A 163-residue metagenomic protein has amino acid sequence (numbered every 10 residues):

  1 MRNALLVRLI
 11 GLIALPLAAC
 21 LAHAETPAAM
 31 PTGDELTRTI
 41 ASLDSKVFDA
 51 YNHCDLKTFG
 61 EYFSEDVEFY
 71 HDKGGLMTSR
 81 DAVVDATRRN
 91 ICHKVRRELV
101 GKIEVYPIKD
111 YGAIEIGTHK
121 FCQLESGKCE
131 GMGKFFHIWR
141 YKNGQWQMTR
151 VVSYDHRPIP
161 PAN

Functional and structural regions predicted by a protein language model:
M1-R8: Positively charged n-region of N-terminal signal peptides that target proteins for export
R8-C20: Bacterial N-terminal signal peptides
C20-E65, I159-N163: Short, low-complexity N-terminal intrinsically disordered segments enriched in polar/charged residues
G33-T39, L56-Y111, K120, C129: A solvent-exposed, acidic/Ser-Thr-rich amphipathic alpha-helical stretch
D66, I116-C122, D155: Generic short beta-strand segments
V105-A113, R140-Q145: A short, structured loop/turn motif at beta-sheet edges
M132-R157: Short beta-strand edge/turn micro-motifs at domain boundaries
